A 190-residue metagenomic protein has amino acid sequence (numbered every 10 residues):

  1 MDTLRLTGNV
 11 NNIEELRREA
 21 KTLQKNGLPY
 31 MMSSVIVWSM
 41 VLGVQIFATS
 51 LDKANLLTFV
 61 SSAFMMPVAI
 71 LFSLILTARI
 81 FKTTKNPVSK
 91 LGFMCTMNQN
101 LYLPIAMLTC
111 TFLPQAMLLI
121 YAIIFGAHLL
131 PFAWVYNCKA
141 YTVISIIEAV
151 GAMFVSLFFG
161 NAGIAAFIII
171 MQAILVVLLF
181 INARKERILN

Functional and structural regions predicted by a protein language model:
M1-L23: Short, Lys/Arg-rich, polar N-terminal cytosolic tail immediately upstream of the first transmembrane signal-anchor
M32-L91: Selected alpha-helical membrane-embedding segments in polytopic membrane proteins
S34-W38, C95-A106, S145-V150, M171: Core segments of transmembrane alpha-helices that mediate helix-helix packing or line hydrophobic substrate/ligand
G43-L57, M107-A116, S156-G163: Helix-coil boundary and interhelical linker segments in multi-pass alpha-helical membrane proteins
F64-L71, I123-F132, I170-N182: Alpha-helical transmembrane segments and their membrane-interface exit regions
T77-F112: Helix-adjacent hinge/juxtasegments
L103-A149: Membrane-proximal helix-loop-helix units in multi-pass membrane proteins
Y141-N190: Terminal transmembrane helical module of multi-pass membrane proteins
